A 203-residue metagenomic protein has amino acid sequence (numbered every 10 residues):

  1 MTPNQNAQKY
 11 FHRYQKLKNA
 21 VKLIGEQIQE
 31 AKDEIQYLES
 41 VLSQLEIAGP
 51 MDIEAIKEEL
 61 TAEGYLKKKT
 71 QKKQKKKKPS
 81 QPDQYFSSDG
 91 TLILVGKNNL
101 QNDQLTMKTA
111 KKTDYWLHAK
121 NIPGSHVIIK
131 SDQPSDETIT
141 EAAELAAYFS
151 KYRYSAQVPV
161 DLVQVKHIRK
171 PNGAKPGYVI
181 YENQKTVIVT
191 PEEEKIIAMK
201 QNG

Functional and structural regions predicted by a protein language model:
M1-G203: Extended, highly charged segments
